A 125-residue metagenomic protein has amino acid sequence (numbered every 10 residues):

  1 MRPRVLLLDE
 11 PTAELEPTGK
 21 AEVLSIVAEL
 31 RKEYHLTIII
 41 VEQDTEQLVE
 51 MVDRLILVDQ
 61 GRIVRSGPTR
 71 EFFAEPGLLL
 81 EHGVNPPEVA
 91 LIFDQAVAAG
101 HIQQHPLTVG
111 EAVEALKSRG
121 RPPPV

Functional and structural regions predicted by a protein language model:
M1-R4: A short, proline-enriched helix->beta-strand linker immediately N-terminal to the Walker B motif in ABC-type P-loop
L6-D9: Catalytic Walker B motif of ABC-type/P-loop ATPase nucleotide-binding domains
E16: ABC-family nucleotide-binding domains
E42-Q43: H-loop/switch region of ABC-family ATPase nucleotide-binding domains
L48-E50: A short, surface-exposed alpha-helical micro-motif characterized by mixed small hydrophobic and charged/polar residues
S66-G67: ABC ATPase "signature
L79-V125: ABC ATPase nucleotide-binding domains
